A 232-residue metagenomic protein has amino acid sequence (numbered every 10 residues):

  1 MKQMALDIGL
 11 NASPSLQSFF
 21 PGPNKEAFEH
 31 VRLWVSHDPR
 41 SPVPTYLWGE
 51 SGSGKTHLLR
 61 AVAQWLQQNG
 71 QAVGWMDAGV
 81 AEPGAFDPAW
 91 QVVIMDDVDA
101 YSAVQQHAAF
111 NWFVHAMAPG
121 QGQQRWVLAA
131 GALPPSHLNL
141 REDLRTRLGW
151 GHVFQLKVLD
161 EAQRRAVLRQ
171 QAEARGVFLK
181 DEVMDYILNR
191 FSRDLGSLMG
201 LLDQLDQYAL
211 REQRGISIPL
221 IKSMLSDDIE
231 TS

Functional and structural regions predicted by a protein language model:
L6-F28: Dynamic helix-loop-helix/coil hinge segments at AAA+ ATPase domain boundaries and subdomain interfaces
R40-L59: Walker A/P-loop nucleotide-binding motif
A85-A130: Conserved nucleotide-sensing/catalytic segment adjacent to the nucleotide-binding pocket in NTP-handling enzymes
P135-G149: Short regulatory helix/loop adjacent to the ATP-binding pocket of P-loop NTPases
G151, R165-F178: Conserved AAA+ ATPase "sensor/coupling" helix adjacent to the nucleotide-binding pocket
G151-Q163: Conserved AAA+ ATPase "SRH/arginine-finger" region at the nucleotide-binding site
D185-N189, G196-L210: C-terminal helical "lid" of AAA+/P-loop NTPase domains
A209-D227: Conserved C-terminal helix/linker of AAA+ ATPases
